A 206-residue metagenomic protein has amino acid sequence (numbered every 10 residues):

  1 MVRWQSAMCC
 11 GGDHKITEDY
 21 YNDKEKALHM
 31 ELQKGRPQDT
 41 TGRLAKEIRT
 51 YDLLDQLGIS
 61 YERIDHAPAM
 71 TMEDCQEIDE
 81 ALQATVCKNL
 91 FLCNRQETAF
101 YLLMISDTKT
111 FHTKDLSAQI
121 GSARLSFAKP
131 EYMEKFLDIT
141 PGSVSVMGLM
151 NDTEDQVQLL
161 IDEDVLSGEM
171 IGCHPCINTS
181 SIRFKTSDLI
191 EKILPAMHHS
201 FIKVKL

Functional and structural regions predicted by a protein language model:
A7-T17: N-terminal polybasic/positive-inside topogenic patches
C9, Y20-L206: Extended, low-hydrophobicity, polar/charged segments
